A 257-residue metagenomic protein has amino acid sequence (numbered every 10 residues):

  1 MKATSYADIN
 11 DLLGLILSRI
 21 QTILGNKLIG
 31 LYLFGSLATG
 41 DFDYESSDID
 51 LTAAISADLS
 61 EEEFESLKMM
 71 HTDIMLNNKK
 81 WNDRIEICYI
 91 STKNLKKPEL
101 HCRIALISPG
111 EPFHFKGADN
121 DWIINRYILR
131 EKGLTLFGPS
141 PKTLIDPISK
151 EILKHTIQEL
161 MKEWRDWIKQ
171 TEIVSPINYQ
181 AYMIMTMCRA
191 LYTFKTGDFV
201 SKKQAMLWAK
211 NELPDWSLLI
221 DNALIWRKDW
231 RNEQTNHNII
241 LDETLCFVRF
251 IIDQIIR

Functional and structural regions predicted by a protein language model:
M1-A3, A53, D229-Q234: Glycine- and acidic
M1-Y32, E62-F64: Helical scaffold of the NTase/Pol beta-like nucleotidyltransferase catalytic core
I9, T156-I157, M183, I240-E243 (+1 more regions): Amphipathic alpha-helix face/heptad-repeat signature
G25-K27, E45, K79-D83: Short helix-terminating capping/connector loops at secondary-structure junctions
Y32-G35, T39-H71, R84-Y89: Catalytic metal-binding acidic patch
F64, M69-I177, I184, A190: Conserved NTP/Mg2+-binding pocket subregion across the NTase superfamily
C188-T196: Extended, well-ordered alpha-helical segments in internal regulatory regions
D198-R257: Structured mid-to-C-terminal alpha-helical surface segments
